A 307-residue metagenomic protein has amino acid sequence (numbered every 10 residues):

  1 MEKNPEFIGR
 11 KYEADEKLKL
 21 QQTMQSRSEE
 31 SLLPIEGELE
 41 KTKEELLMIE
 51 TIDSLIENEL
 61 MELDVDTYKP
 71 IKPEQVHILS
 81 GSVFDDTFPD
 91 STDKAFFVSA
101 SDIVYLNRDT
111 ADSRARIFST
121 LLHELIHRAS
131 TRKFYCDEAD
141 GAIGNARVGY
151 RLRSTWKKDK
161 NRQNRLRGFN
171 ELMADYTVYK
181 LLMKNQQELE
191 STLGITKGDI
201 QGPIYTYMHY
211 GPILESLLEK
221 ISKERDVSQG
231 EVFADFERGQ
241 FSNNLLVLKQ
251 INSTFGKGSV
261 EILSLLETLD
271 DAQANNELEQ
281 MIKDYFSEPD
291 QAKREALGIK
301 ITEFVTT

Functional and structural regions predicted by a protein language model:
M1-F7, A174, T306-T307: Non-Sec secretion/translocation targeting segments of pathogen effectors
E13-K17, L193-T307: Pan-zinc metallopeptidase signature
S28-Y105, D109-R114, Y135-E138, A142: Auxiliary, metal-adjacent structural segments of Zn-dependent hydrolase domains
E38, T42, A111-T120, K160-G168 (+1 more regions): Short, charged/polar micro-motifs that form catalytic or ligand-binding hotspots
F97-V98, D112, S130-D140, L182-S191 (+1 more regions): Short, solvent-exposed secondary-structure capping/transition elements
A115, S130-L172: Post-HEXXH active-site segment of zinc metalloproteases
S119-C136, D175, Y179: Active-site recognition of the HExxH zinc-binding catalytic motif
R153-E219: Metalloprotease/metallohydrolase-associated module, dominated by Zn2+-dependent proteases
